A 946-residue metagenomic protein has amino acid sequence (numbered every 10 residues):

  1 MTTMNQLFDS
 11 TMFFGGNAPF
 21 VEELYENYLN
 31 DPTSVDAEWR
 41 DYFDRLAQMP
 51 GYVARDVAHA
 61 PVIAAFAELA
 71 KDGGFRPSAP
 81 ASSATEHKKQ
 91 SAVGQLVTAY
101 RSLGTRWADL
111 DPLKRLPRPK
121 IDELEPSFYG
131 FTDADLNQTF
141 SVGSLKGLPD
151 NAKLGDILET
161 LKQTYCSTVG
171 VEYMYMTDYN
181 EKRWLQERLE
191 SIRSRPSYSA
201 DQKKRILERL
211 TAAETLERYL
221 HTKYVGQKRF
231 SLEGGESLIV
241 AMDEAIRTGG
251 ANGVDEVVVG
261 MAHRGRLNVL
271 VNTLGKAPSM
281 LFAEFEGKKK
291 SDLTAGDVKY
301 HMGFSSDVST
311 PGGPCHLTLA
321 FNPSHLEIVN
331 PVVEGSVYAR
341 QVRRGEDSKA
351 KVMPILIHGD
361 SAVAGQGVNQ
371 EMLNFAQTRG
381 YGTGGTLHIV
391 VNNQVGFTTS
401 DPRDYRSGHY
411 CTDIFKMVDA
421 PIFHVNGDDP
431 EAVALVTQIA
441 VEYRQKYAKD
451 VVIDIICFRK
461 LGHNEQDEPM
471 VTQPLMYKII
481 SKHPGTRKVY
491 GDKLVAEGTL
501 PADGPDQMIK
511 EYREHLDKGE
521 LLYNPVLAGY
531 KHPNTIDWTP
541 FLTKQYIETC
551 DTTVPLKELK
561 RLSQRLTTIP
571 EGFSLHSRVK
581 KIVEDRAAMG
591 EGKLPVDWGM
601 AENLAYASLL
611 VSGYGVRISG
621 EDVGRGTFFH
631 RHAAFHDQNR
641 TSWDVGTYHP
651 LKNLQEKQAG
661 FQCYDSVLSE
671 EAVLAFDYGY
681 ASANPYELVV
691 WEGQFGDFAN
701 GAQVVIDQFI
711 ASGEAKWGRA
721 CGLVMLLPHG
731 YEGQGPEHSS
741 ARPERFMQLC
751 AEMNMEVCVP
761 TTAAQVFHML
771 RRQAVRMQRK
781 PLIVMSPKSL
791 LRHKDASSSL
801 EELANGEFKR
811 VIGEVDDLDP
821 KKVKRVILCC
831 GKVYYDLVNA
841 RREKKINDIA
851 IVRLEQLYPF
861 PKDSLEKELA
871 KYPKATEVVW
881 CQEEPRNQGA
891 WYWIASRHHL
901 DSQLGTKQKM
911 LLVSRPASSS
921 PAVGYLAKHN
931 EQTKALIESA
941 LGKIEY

Functional and structural regions predicted by a protein language model:
T3, L7-P50: Subset of Sec-pathway N-terminal targeting signals
M12-G15, A84, R229-E236, H316-E327 (+14 more regions): Alpha-helix capping and helix-loop boundary segments enriched in small/acidic/polar residues
D44-L238, V254: Extended, charge-enriched "interface" segments that sit outside catalytic cores
K88-T98, T105-F140, K449-V451, C457-Y946: Flexible, glycine-rich loop/tail regions that form catalytic "lids" or insertion modules at the edges of active sites
S194-L216, F282-E334, Y338-G345, P760 (+1 more regions): Active-site cores of enzymes that catalyze phosphoryl transfer or operate on phosphate-rich substrates
Y219-S279, V596-G615: Active-site pocket-lining segments that scaffold enzyme catalytic pockets across diverse folds
A251, D255-D419, F423, F628-N684: Cofactor-binding active-site loop characterized by glycine-rich and histidine/acidic residues
T398-G408, K416-V452, I456-G462, M470: Conserved phosphate-handling catalytic cores of large alpha/beta enzymes
